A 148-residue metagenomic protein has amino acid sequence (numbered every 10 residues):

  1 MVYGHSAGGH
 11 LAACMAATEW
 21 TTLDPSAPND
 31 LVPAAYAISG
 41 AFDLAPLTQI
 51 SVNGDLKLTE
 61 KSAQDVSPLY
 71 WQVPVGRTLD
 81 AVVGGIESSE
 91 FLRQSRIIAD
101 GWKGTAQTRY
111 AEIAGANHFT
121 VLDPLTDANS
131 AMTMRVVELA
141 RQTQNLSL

Functional and structural regions predicted by a protein language model:
M1-I50, A63: Primarily recognizes the serine-hydrolase "nucleophile elbow" in alpha/beta-hydrolase and SGNH/GDSL folds
A17-T21, I97-D100, G104: Short, well-ordered alpha-helices that flank and scaffold nucleotide-derived cofactor binding pockets
P28-D30, Q72-V75, G104: Short, conserved loop/helix-junction motifs that constitute active-site signature segments in enzyme catalytic cores
Y36-I38, D80-V82, A111: Hydrophobic/aromatic beta-strand patches that form the interior of the parallel beta-sheet core in alpha/beta enzyme
L44, I86-E90: Acidic catalytic loop of the alpha/beta-hydrolase fold
L56-Q72, R77: Active-site nucleophile elbow and catalytic-triad environment of alpha/beta-hydrolase enzymes
V75, A81-G84: Short beta-strand/loop motif that positions the catalytic acidic residue of the alpha/beta-hydrolase fold
L92-R96, K103-L148: C-terminal catalytic histidine-bearing segment of alpha/beta-hydrolase fold enzymes
